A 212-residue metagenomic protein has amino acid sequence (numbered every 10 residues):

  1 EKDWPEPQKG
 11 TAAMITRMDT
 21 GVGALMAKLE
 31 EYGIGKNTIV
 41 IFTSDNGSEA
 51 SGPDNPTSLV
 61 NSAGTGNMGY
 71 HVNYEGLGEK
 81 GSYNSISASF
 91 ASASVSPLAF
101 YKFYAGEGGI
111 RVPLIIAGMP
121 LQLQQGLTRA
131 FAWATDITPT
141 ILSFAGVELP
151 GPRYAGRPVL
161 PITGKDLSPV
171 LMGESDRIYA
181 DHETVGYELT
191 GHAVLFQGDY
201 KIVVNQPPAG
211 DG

Functional and structural regions predicted by a protein language model:
E1-K9, A117-Q122: Short glycine/proline-rich turn/loop motifs
P5, K9-D19, T128-A132, P161: Soluble non-cytosolic domains of exported or imported proteins
T11, I15-M18, V22-L25, L29 (+3 more regions): Beta-strand elements within well-structured catalytic alpha/beta cores of enzymes that handle phosphate/sulfate esters
E30-A117: Histidine-centered active-site microenvironments of extracellular/periplasmic hydrolases and transferases
K80-G109, L121-A130, A134-G212: C-terminal cap/loop subdomain of S1 sulfatases and analogous C-terminal strand-loop tails that border
